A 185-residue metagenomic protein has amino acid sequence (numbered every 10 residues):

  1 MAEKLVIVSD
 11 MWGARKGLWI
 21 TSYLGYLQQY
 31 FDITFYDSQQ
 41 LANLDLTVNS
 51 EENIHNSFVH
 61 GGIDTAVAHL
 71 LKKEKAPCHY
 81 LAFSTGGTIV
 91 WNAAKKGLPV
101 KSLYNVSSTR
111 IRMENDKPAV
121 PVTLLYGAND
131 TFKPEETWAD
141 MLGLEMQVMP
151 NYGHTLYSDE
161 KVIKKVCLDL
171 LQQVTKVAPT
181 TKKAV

Functional and structural regions predicted by a protein language model:
A2-K73: Serine-hydrolase catalytic machinery in alpha/beta-hydrolase-like enzymes
L81-V90: Gly/Ala-rich beta-loop-alpha elbow adjacent to hydrolase catalytic centers
I89-A93, E114: Hydrolases whose catalytic domains are alpha/beta-hydrolase-1, hotdog thioesterase, or metallo-beta-lactamase-like
G97-L98, M113-V120, A139-L142: Short, conserved loop/helix-junction motifs that constitute active-site signature segments in enzyme catalytic cores
L98-R110: A conserved short beta-strand
L124-Y126: Short beta-strand/loop motif that positions the catalytic acidic residue of the alpha/beta-hydrolase fold
K133-E145: Conserved loop-alpha-helix segment in the C-terminal half of the alpha/beta-hydrolase fold that carries the catalytic
N151-V162: Catalytic histidine-centered segment of alpha/beta-hydrolase-like enzymes
